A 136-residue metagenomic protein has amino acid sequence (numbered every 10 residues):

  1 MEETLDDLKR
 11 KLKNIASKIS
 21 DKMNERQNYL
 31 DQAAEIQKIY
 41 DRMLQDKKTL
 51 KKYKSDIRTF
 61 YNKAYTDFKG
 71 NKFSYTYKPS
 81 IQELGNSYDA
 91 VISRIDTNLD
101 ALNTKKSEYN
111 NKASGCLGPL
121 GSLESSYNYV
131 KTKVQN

Functional and structural regions predicted by a protein language model:
M1-Q37, D96: Short, charge-rich amphipathic alpha-helices with coiled-coil/heptad character
E2-E3, Y129-N136: Short acidic DE-rich linear segments
L30-L44, A90-L120: Long amphipathic alpha-helical coiled-coil segments
A33-F68: Extended alpha-helical coiled-coil "stalk/arm" regions that act as elongated linkers or oligomerization scaffolds
Q45, K52, E83-N86, N111: DHp/HisKA dimerization-phosphoacceptor four-helix bundle of two-component histidine kinases and homologous
K48, S55, T59-N62, D89 (+6 more regions): Charged/polar positions within long, soluble alpha-helices
F60-N103: Short, glycine/alanine-rich amphipathic alpha-helical segment that often forms an alpha-turn-alpha hairpin
